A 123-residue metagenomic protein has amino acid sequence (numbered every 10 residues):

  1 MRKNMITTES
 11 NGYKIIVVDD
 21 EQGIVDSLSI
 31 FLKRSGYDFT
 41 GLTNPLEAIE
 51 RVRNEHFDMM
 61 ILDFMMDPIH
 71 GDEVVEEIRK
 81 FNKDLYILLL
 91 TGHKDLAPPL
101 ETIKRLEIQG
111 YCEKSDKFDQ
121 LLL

Functional and structural regions predicted by a protein language model:
M1-K14: Non-catalytic signal-transmission and effector/linker regions of two-component phosphorelay proteins
Y13, T43-E47, I69-V74: Acidic catalytic/metal-coordinating carboxylates
E21, F64-M65: The short loop immediately C-terminal to the conserved phospho-acceptor aspartate in CheY-like receiver
Q22-T40: Two-component/phosphorelay signaling modules centered on CheY-like receiver
V25, D67-P68, D95: The feature encodes the CheY-like receiver
G41-M59: Acidic, metal-coordinating helix/loop segments flanking the phosphotransfer/catalytic sites of two-component signaling
E73, K94-C112: Alpha4 helix (beta4-alpha4-beta5 surface) of REC/receiver domains from two-component response regulators
